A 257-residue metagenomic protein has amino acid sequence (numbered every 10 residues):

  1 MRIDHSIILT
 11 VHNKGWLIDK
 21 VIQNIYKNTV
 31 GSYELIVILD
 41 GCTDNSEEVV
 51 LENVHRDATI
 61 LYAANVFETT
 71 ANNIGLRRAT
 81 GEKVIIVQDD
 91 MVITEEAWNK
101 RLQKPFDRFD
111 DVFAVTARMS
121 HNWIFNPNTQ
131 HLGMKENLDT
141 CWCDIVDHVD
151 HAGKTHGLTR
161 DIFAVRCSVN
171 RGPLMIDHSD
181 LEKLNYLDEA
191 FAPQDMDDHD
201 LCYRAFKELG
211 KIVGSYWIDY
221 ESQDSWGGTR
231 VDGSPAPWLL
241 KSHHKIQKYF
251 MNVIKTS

Functional and structural regions predicted by a protein language model:
M1-N24: N-proximal low-complexity "stem/linker" segments adjacent to membrane-targeting elements
Q23-S32: Short, acidic, metal-binding catalytic loop of nucleotide-sugar glycosyltransferases
L39-E48, V92: A conserved acidic beta->alpha catalytic loop
A63-A79: Glycine-rich, basic loop-to-helix element that forms the pyrophosphate-binding segment of sugar-nucleotide handling
T69, D150-H178: A recurrent flexible, glycine/aromatic-enriched loop bordering the glycosyltransferase active site that acts as
V84: Short aromatic/hydrophobic "clamp" motif used to bind/position activated sugar donors
V92, C167-R171, E182-F206, K211-E221: Donor nucleotide-sugar recognition loop
E96-T140: Conserved donor NDP-sugar-binding/catalytic core segment of glycosyltransferases
